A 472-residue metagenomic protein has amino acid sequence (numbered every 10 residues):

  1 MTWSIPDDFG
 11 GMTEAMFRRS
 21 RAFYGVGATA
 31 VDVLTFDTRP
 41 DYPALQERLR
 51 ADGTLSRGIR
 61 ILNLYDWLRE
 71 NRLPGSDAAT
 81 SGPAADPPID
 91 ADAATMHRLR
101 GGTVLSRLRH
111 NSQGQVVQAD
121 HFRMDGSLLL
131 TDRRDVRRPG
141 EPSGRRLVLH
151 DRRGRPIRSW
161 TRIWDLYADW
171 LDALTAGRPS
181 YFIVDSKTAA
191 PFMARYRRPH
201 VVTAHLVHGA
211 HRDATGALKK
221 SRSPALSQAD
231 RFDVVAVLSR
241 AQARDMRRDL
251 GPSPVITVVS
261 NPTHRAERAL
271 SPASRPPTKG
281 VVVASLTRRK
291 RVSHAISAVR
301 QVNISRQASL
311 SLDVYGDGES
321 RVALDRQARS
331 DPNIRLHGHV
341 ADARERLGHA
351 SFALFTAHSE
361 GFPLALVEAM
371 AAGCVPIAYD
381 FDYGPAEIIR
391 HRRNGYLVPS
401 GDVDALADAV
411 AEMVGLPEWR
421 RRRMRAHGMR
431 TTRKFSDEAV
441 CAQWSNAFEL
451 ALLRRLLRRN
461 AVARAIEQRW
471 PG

Functional and structural regions predicted by a protein language model:
V202-T215, L226-R268: Donor nucleotide-sugar binding/catalytic pocket of nucleotide-sugar-dependent glycosyltransferases
T263, A269-K290, I296-R300: Conserved donor-binding/catalytic core segment of Leloir-type glycosyltransferases
T287, V292, I296-R335, R420: A conserved nucleotide-sugar
V322, A341-A350, A371, R390: Short acidic alpha-helix that forms the nucleotide-activated donor recognition element in Leloir-type transferases
H339, H358: Aromatic "clamp/platform" in nucleotide-sugar-dependent glycosyltransferases that forms part of the donor/acceptor
V375-Y379: Short hydrophobic beta-strand element within catalytic cores of glycosyltransferases and related nucleotide-activated
R390-R392, Y396-V403, A411-E418: Conserved acidic donor-binding segment of nucleotide-sugar-dependent glycosyltransferases
W419-K434, N446: A short, well-ordered alpha-helix in the C-terminal region of glycosyltransferases
